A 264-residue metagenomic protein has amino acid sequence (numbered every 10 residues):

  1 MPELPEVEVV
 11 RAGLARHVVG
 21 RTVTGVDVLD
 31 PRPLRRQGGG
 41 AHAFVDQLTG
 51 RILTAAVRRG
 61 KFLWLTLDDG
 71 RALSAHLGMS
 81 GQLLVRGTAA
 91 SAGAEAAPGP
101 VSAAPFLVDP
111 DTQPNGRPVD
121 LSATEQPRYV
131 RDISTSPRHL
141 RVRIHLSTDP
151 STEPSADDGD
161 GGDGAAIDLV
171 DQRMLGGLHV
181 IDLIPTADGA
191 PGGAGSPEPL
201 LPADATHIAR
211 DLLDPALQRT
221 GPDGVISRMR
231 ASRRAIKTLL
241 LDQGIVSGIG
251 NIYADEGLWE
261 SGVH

Functional and structural regions predicted by a protein language model:
M1-A72, T88-V101, P105-F106, Q172: Extended, highly charged segments
L73-S247, Y253-E260: Phosphate/anion-contacting hairpin/loop surfaces
G262-H264: RNA substrate-recognition surfaces in RNA-acting enzymes
